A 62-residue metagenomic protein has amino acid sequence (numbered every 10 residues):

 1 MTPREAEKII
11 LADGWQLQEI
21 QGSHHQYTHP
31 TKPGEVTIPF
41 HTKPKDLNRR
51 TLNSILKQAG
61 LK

Functional and structural regions predicted by a protein language model:
R4-K8, D13, T28-K62: C-terminal structural segments of small proteins and small subunits
G14-E19: Short secondary-structure junctions
H25: Positions that flank functional sites
